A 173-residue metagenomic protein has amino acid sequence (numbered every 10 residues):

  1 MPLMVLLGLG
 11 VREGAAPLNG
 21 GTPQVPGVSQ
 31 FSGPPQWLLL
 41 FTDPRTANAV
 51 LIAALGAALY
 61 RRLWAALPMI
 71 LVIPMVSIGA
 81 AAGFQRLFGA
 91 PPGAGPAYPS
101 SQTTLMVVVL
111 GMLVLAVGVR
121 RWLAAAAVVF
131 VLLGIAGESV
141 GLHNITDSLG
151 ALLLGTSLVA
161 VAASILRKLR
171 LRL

Functional and structural regions predicted by a protein language model:
M1-G10, L63, A163-L173: Multi-pass membrane proteins that catalyze or facilitate reactions on polyprenyl-/lipid-phosphate substrates and their
M1-G8, V72-S77, A127-V131: Alpha-helical transmembrane segments
M1-V50, Q85-P92: N-terminal transmembrane-helix/juxtamembrane module of multi-pass inner/ER membrane proteins
L6, R12-G14, A58-Y60, A81 (+3 more regions): Hydrophobic alpha-helical segments of integral membrane proteins
T46-I52, M106-V109: Core segments of transmembrane alpha-helices that mediate helix-helix packing or line hydrophobic substrate/ligand
V50-S77: Interfacial segments of alpha-helical transmembrane regions
M69-S77, A81, A151, G155 (+1 more regions): Alpha-helical transmembrane segments in multi-pass membrane proteins
Q85, A90-L173: Membrane-embedded catalytic cores of phosphoryl/pyrophosphoryl-handling enzymes
